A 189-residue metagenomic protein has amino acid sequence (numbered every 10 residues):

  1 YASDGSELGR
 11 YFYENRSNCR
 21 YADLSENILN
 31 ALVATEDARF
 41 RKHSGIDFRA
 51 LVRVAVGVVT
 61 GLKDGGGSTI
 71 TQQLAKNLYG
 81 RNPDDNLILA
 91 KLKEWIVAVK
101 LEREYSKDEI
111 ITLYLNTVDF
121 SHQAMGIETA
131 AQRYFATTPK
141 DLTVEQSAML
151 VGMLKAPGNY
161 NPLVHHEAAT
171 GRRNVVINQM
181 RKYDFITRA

Functional and structural regions predicted by a protein language model:
Y1-N27: Terminal hydrophobic membrane-targeting helix
S3, T35-A38, T117, T137: Residues immediately flanking
G5-L8, E14-N15, T60, D85-N86 (+1 more regions): Mixed-charge, polar/low-complexity N-terminal
E7-Y11, F40-K42, N159: Short, solvent-exposed loop/turn elements at domain surfaces
F12-N15, E36, L78, L154-K155: Short, histidine-centered active-site or binding-site loop motifs used for metal coordination, general acid-base
R20-I70, M125-E128, F135: Flexible, acidic/glycine-enriched loop-and-adjacent beta/alpha segments that face the extracytoplasmic/periplasmic side
G61-A189: Non-catalytic, structured segments within soluble enzyme domains
